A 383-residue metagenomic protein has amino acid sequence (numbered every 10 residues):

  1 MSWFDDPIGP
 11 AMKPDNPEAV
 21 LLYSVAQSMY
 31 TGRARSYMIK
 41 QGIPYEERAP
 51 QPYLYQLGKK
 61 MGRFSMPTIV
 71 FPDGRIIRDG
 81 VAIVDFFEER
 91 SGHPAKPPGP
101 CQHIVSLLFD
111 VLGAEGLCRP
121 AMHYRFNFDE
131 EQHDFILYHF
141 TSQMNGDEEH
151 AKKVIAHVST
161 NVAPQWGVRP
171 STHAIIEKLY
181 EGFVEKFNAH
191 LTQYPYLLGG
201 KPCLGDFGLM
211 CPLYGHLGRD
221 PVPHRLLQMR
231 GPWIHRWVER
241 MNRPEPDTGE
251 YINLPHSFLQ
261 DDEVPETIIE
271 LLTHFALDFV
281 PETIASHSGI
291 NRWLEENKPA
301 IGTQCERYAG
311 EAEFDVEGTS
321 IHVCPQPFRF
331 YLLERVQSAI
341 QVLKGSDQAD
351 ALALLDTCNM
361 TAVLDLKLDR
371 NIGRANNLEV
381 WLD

Functional and structural regions predicted by a protein language model:
S2-E149, L197, L217-G218, I268-D383: GST-like domain detector, emphasizing the conserved glutathione-binding G-site in the N-terminal thioredoxin-like
R90-P94, G167-S171, Q193-L198, R219-L226: Inter-helical turn/loop segments and adjacent helix faces that build the functional surface of alpha-helical bundle
C101, V105-L108, I175-G182, K186 (+1 more regions): A non-catalytic, amphipathic alpha-helix used as a structural packing/dimerization or gating element in enzyme scaffolds
G146-I155, S159, W166, P170-F187: All-alpha helical catalytic cores of prenyl diphosphate-utilizing isoprenoid enzymes
E177, E181-G182, T192, C211-Y214: A conserved active-site cap/scaffold subdomain adjacent to cofactor or substrate pockets
P195-L217: GST superfamily/GST-like fold recognition
P212-D247: Short His-centered aromatic/hydrophobic patch
N253-L277: Small-residue-rich helix-loop
